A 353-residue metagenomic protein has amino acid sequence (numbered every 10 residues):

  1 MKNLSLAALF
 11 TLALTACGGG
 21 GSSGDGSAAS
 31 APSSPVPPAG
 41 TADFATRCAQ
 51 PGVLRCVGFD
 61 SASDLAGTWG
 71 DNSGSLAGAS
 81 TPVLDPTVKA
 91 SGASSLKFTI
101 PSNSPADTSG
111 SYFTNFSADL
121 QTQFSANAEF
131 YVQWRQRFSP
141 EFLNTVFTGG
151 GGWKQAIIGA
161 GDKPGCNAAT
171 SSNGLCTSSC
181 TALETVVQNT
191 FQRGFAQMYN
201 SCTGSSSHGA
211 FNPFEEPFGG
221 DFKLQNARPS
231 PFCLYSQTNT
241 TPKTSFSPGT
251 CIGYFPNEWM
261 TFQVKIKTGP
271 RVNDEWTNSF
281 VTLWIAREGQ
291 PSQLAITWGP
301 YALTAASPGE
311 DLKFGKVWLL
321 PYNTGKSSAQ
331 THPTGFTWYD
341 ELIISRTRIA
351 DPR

Functional and structural regions predicted by a protein language model:
M1, S23-P38: Ser/Thr-rich, Pro/Gly/Ala-heavy low-complexity intrinsically disordered linkers and tails of secreted extracellular
M1-L9: Sec-dependent signal peptide recognition, specifically the positively charged N-region followed immediately by
L14-A16: C-terminal motif of bacterial Sec signal peptides marking the signal peptidase cleavage site
G18-S22: Bacterial signal peptide processing site
A31-R353: Low-complexity, Ser/Thr/Pro/Gly-rich disordered linker/stalk regions
